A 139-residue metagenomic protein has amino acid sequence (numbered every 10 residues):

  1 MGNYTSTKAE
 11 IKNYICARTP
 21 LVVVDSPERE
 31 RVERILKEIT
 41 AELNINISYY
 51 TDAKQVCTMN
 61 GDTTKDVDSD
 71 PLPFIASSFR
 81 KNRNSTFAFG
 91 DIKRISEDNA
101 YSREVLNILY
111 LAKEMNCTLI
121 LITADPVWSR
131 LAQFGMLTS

Functional and structural regions predicted by a protein language model:
M1-S139: ATP/nucleotide-binding catalytic cores
